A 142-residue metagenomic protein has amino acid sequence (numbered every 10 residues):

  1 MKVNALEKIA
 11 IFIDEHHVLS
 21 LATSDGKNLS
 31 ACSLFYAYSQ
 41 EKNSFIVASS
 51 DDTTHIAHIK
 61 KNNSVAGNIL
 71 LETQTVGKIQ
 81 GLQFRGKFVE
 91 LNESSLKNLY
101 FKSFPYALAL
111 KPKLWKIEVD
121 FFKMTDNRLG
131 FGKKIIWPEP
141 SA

Functional and structural regions predicted by a protein language model:
M1-V18, A142: Extreme N-terminal tail/first-helix region
A10, A57, Y106-A107: Short secondary-structure boundary/capping segments
I13-D14, K60, F101: Alpha-helix boundary recognition
D14, L29, A107-L110: Short solvent-exposed loop/turn micro-motifs enriched in small/polar/acidic residues
H16-D51, I59, V65-L71: Short beta-strand segments
S49-T53, A66-L71, S94-Y106: Short acidic (Asp/Glu) patches
H55-G86: Helix-adjacent hinge/juxtasegments
V76-A142: Charged, gly/pro-rich active-site loop segments
